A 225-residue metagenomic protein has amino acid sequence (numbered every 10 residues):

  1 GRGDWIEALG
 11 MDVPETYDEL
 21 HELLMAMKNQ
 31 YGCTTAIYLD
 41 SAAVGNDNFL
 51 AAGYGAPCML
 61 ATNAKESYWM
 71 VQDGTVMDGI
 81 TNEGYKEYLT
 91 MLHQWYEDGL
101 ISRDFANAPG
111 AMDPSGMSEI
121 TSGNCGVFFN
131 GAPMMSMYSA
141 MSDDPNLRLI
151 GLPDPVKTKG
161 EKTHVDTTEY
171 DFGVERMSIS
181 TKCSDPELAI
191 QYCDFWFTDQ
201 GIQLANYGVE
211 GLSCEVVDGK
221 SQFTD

Functional and structural regions predicted by a protein language model:
G1-D225: Extracytoplasmic/secretory soluble proteins
